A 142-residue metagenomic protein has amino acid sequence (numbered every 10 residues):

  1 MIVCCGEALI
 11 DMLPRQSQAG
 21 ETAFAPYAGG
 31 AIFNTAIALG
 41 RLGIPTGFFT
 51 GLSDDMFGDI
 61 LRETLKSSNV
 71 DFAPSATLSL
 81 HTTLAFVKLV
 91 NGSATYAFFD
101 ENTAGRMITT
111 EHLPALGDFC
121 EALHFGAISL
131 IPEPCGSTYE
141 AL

Functional and structural regions predicted by a protein language model:
M1-V70: Glycine-rich phosphate/adenosyl-contacting loop at the front of the ribokinase-like
C4-C5, C120, C135: Generic recognition of cysteine residues
M12, P132-E133: Glycine/Thr-rich phosphate-binding loops of Rossmann-like dinucleotide-binding domains
A28-G29, R106, C135-G136: A conditional alpha-helix N-cap/helix-loop micro-motif detector
P45-I128, P132: Conserved N-terminal subdomain of the carbohydrate kinase-like
G136-L142: Charged helix-capping and loop-helix junction motifs
